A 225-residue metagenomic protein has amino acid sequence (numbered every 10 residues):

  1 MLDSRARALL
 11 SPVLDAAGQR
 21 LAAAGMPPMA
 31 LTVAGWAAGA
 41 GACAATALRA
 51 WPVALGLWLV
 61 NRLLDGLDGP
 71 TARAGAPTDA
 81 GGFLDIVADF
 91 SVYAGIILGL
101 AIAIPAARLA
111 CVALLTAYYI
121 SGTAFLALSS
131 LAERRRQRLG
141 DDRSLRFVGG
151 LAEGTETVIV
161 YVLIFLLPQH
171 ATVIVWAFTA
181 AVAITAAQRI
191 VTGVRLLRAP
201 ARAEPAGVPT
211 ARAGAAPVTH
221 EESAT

Functional and structural regions predicted by a protein language model:
M1-G18, F90-T225: A feature for the membrane-embedded catalytic helix bundles of lipid/isoprenoid biosynthetic enzymes
D15, P28-G35: Hydrophobic transmembrane alpha-helices
G18-P28: Membrane interfacial helix-start motif at the N-side
L21-A23, T46, A72-R73, I164: Helix-capping/transition residues at the boundaries of transmembrane alpha-helices and the short helical linkers
A30-L31, V53, L84-D85, L109-A113: Alpha-helical transmembrane segments of integral membrane proteins
T32-A80, T116, A171-A183: Membrane-embedded alpha-helical segments that form the functional core of polytopic membrane enzymes, especially those
L59-R108: Hydrophobic, well-structured mid-protein blocks that either form specific transmembrane helices
